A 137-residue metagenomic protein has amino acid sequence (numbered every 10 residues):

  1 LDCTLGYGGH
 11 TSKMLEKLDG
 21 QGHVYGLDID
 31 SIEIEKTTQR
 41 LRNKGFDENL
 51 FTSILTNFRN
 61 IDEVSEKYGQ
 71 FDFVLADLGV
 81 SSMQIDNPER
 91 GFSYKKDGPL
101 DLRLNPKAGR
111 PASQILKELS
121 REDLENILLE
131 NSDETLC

Functional and structural regions predicted by a protein language model:
L1-C137: S-adenosyl-L-methionine-dependent methyltransferase catalytic core, i.e., the SAM/SAH-binding region
